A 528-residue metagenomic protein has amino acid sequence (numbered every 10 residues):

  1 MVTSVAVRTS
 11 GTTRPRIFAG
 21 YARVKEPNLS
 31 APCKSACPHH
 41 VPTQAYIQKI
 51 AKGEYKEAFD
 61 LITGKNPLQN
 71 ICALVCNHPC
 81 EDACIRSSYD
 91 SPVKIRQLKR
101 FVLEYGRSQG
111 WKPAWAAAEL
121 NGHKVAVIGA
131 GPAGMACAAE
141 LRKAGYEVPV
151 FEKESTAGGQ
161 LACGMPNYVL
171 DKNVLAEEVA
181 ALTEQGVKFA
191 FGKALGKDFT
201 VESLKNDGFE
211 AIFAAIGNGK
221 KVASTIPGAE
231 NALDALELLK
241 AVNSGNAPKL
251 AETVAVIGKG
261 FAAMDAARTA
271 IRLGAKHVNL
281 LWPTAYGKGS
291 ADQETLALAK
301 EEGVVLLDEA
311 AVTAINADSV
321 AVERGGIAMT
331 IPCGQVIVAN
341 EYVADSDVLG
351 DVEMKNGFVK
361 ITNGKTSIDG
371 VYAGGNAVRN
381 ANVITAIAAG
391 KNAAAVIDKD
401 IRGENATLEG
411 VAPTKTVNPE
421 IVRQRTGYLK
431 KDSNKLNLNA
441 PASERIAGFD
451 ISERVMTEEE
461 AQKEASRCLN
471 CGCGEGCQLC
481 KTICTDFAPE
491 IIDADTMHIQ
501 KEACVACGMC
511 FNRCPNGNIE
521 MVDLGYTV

Functional and structural regions predicted by a protein language model:
T3-E26, A297-E301, V312-A314, N392 (+1 more regions): Mid-to-C-terminal Rossmann-like scaffold of FAD/NAD(P)H-dependent oxidoreductases
S4-G11, P27, A31-K52, A73-V102 (+6 more regions): Iron-sulfur cluster-binding cysteine motifs and their immediate structural context in ferredoxin-like electron-transfer
R16-A36, E57-H78, W111-A126, A133 (+8 more regions): Ferredoxin-like iron-sulfur electron-transfer modules
K124-V148, A263-I271: N-terminal Rossmann-like FAD-binding beta1-loop-alpha1 element of flavoenzymes
E147-V150, E154-Q185, F189, A267-V312 (+1 more regions): Rossmann-like dinucleotide-binding cores of NAD(P)H-dependent redox enzymes
F191-S203, E309-S319: A conserved short coil-to-beta-strand element within the FAD-binding core of flavoproteins
K205-A211, I327-Q335: Core beta-strand elements of the Rossmann-like FAD/NAD(P) dinucleotide-binding domain in flavoenzyme oxidoreductases
E230-A251, I315, Q335-A388: FAD-site-proximal beta/loop scaffold in flavoenzymes
